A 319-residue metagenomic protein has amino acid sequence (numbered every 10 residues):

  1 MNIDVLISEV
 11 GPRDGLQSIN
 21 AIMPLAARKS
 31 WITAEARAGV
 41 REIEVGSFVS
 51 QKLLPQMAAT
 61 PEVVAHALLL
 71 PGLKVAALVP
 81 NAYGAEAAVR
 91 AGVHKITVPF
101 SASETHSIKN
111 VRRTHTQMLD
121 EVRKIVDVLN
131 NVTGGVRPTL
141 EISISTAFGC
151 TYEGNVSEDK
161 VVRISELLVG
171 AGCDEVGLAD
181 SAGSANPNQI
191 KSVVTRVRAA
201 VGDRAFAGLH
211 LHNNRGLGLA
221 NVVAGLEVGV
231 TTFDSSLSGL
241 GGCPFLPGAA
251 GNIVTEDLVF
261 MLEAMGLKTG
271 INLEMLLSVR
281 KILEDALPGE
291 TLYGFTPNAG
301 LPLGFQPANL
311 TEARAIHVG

Functional and structural regions predicted by a protein language model:
M1-G319: Catalytic cores and adjacent flexible loops of soluble metabolic enzymes that perform enolate/carbanion chemistry on
